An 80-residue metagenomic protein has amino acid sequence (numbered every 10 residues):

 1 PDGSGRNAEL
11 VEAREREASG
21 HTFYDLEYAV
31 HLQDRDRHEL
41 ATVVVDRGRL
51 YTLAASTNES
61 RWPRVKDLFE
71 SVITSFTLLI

Functional and structural regions predicted by a protein language model:
P1-V45, L50-T52: Conserved polar/disulfide-associated segments of primarily extracytoplasmic proteins
R49-I80: Surface-exposed amphipathic alpha-helical segments
